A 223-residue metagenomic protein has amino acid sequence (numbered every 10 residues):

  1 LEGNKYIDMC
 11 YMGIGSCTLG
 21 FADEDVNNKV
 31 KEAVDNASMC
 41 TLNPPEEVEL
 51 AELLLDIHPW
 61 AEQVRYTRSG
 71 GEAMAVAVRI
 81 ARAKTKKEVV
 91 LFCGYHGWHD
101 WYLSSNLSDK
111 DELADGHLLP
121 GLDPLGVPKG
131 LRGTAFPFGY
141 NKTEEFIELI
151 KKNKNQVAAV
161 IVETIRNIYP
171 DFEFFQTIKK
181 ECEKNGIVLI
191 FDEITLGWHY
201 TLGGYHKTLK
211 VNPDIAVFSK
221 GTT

Functional and structural regions predicted by a protein language model:
K5-K87: Glycine-rich loop-to-alpha-helix module at the N-terminal edge of alpha/beta enzyme cores
E52-A158: PLP-dependent aspartate aminotransferase-fold enzymes
E148-L149, T164-V188: Active-site core of PLP-dependent enzymes with the aminotransferase class I/II
V157, L189-I190: Hydrophobic beta-strand scaffold residues
I165, E193-T195: Conserved Walker B
I168, G197-W198: Catalytic P-loop NTPase motifs of RecA-like helicase/translocase cores
I215-T223: Active-site PLP-lysine loop of aminotransferase-like
